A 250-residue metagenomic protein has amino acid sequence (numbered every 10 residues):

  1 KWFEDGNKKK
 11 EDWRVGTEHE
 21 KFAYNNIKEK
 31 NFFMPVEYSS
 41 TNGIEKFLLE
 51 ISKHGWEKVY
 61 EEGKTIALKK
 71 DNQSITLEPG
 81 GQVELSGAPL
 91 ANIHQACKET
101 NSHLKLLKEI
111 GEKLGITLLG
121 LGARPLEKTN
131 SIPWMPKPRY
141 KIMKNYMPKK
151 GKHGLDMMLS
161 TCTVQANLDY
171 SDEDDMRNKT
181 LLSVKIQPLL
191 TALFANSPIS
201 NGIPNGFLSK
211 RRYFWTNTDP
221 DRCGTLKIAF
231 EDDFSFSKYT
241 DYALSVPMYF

Functional and structural regions predicted by a protein language model:
K1-K152, S160: Terminal catalytic/cofactor-binding subdomain
E112, L119, A123-F250: Loop-rich catalytic cores of soluble enzymes, especially ATP-dependent carboxylate-amine ligases and other
